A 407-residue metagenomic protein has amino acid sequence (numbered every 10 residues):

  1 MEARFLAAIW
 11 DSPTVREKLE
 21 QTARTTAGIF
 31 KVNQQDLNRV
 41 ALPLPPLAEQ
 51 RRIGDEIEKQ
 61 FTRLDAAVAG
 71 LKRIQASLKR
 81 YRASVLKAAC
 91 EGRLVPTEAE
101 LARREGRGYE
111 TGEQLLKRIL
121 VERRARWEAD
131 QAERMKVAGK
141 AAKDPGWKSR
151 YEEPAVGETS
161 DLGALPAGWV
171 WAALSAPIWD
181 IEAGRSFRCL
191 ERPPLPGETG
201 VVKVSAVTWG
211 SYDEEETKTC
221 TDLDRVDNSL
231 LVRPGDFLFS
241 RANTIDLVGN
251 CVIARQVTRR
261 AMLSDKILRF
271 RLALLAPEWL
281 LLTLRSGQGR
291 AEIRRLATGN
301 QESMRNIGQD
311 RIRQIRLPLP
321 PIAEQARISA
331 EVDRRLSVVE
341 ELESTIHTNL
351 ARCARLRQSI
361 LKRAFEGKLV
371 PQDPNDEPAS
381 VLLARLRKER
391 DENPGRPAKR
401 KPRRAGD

Functional and structural regions predicted by a protein language model:
M1-R4, T14, T25-A48, R259-L268 (+2 more regions): A short glycine-rich beta-alpha junction/loop motif
A3-A8, E17-A23, A27, R188 (+5 more regions): Short, ligand-facing micro-motifs at secondary-structure edges
I9, A88, R241, T283 (+2 more regions): Conserved catalytic core of Hanks-type protein kinase domains
I9, I53, I74, K266 (+4 more regions): Amphipathic alpha-helix face/heptad-repeat signature
T26, R225-V226, Q301, S344-H347: Short, solvent-exposed loop/turn positions at domain surfaces that link secondary-structure elements or cap domain
R39, P43, L47-G54, T62 (+10 more regions): Non-catalytic DNA-recognition/assembly elements of restriction-modification systems
F61-E105, E113, K117, V121-E153 (+1 more regions): Short amphipathic coiled-coil heptad-repeat segments
E153-S160, S175-E191, S205-F237, V257 (+1 more regions): Sequence-specific dsDNA recognition surfaces
